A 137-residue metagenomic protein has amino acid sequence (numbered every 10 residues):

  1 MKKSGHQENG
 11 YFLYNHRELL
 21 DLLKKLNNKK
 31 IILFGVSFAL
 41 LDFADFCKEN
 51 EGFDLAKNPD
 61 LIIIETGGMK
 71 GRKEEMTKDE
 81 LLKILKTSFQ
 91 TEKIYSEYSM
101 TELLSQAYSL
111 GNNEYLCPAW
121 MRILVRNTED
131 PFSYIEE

Functional and structural regions predicted by a protein language model:
K2-E137: Active-site glycine/GP-rich loop and adjacent strand/helix microenvironment that borders small-molecule binding pockets
